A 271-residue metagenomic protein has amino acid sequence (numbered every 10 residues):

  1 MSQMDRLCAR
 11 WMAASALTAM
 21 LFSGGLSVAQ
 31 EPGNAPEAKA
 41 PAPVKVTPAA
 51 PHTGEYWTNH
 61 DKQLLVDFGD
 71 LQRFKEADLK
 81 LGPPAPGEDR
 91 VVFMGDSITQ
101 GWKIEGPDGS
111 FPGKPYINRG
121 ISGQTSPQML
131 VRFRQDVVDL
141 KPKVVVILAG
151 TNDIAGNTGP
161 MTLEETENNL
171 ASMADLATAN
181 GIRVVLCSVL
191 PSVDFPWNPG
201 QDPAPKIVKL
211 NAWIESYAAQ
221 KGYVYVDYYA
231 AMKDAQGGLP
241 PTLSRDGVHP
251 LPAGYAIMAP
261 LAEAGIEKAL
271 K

Functional and structural regions predicted by a protein language model:
M1-V92, T99-Q100, I104, G109-S110 (+2 more regions): N-terminal secretory targeting modules
Q30-N34, G106-I117, Q124, Q128-K271: Alpha-helical cap/lid subdomain in secreted, periplasmic, or secretory-pathway luminal O-acyl-processing enzymes
V92-M94, I117: Conserved beta-strand elements of the Class I
M94-G95, C187: Short hydrophobic segments within beta-strands
S97, G120: Catalytic nucleophile serine of serine hydrolases, specifically the conserved "nucleophile elbow" pentapeptide
